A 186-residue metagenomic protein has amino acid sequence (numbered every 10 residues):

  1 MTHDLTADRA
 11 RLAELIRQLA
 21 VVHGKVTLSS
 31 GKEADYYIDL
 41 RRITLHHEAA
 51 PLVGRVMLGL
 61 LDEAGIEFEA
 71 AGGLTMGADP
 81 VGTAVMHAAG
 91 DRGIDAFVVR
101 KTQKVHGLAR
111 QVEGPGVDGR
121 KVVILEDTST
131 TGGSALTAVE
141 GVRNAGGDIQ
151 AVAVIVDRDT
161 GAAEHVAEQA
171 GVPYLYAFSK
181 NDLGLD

Functional and structural regions predicted by a protein language model:
M1-A64: Active-site-facing substrate-recognition patch
T2-L15, E140-D186: PRPP-dependent phosphoribosyltransferase catalytic core
S30, G90, G114-D118, G141-G146 (+1 more regions): Solvent-exposed alpha-helices and their adjacent loops that cap or buttress functional pockets in soluble metabolic
M57-F68, V139-A145: Phosphate/pyrophosphate-binding loops at sites that engage ATP/ADP/AMP, CoA/4′-phosphopantetheine, polyphosphate
I66-T75, A153-V154: Short glycine-rich phosphate-binding loop at a beta-alpha junction
E69, R120, Q150: Conserved acidic residues
G82-V123, T131-L136: Short, glycine/charge-rich flexible loops or terminal/linker lids adjacent to PRPP-binding catalytic cores
